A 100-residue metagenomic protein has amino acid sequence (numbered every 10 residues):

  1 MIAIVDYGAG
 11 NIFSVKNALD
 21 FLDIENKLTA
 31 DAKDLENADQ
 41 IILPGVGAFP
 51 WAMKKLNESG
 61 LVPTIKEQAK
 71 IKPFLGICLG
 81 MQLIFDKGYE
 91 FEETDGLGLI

Functional and structural regions predicted by a protein language model:
M1, N26-N37: Short acidic low-complexity segments
I2-I24: N-terminal beta1-alpha1 ligand-phosphate binding loop
G10, K33, G47: Short alpha-helical
V15, I41, A52: Conserved S/T- and glycine-rich ATP-binding loop of Class I adenylate-forming
F21-L28, K55-S59: Short gly/ser/thr-rich secondary-structure transition/capping motifs
L35-G45: Short acidic/histidine-rich motifs immediately flanking catalytic phosphotransfer sites in two-component signaling
G47-I100: Cysteine-nucleophile active-site neighborhood
